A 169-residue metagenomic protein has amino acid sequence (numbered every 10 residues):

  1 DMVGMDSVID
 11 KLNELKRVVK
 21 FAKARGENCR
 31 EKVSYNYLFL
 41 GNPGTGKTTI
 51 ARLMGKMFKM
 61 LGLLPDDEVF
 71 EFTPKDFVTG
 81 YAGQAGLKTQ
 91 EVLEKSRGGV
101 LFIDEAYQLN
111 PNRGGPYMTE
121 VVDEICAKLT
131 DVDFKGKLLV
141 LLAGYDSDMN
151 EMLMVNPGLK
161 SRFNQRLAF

Functional and structural regions predicted by a protein language model:
M2-Y35, K56: Pre-Walker A (pre-P-loop) alpha-helix and adjacent loop at the N terminus of AAA/AAA+ ATPase modules, a conserved
D10, K20-E31, G62-F70, G115-E120: Extended intrinsically disordered, low-complexity coil regions enriched in Ser, Thr, Gly, Ala and often Pro
L12, T48, F72, T89 (+3 more regions): Conserved RecA-like P-loop NTPase ATPase core
E14-R25, K56-M60, L64, G98 (+2 more regions): Conserved helix-loop functional segments at active or binding sites
R30-D67, E91-K95, F163: Walker A/P-loop
P65-S96, T119: Short glycine-rich substrate-engagement loop in P-loop NTPases that contacts/grips substrate
R97-C126, F134-L141, D148-N156: Conserved AAA+/SF3 P-loop NTPase catalytic/coupling segment centered on the Walker-B
M152-F169: A short helix-turn-beta junction within AAA+ P-loop NTPase domains corresponding to the substrate/partner-engaging
